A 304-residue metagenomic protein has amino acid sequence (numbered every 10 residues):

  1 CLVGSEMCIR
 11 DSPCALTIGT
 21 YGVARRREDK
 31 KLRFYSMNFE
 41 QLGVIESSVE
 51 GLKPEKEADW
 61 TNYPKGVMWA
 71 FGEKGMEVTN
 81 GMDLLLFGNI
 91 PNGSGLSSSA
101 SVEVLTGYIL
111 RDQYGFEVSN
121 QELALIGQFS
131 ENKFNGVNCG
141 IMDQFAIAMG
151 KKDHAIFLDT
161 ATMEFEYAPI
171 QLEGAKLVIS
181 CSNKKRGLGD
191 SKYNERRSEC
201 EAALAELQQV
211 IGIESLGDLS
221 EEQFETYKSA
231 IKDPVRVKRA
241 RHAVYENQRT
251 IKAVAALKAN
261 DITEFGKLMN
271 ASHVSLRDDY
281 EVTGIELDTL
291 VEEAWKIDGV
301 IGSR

Functional and structural regions predicted by a protein language model:
S5-E6, R10-C14, V23, Q41-E50 (+2 more regions): Gly/Ser-rich oxyanion-binding loop with an adjacent helix/lid that shapes the negatively charged ligand pocket
E6, D11, Y21-N62, G72 (+1 more regions): C-terminal nucleotide
T17: Conserved short S/T/G-enriched processing/targeting/catalytic segments and their helical context
